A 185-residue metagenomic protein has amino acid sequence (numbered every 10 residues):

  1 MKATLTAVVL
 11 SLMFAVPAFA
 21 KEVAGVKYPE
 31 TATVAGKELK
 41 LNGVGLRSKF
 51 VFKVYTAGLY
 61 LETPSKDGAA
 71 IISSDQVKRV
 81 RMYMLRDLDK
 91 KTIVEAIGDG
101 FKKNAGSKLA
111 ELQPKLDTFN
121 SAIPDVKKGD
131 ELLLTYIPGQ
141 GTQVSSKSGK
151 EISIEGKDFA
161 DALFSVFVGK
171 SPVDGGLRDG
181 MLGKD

Functional and structural regions predicted by a protein language model:
M1-A7: Positively charged n-region of N-terminal signal peptides that target proteins for export
A7-A15: Bacterial N-terminal signal peptides
F19-D185: Terminal leader/tail segments of proteins
